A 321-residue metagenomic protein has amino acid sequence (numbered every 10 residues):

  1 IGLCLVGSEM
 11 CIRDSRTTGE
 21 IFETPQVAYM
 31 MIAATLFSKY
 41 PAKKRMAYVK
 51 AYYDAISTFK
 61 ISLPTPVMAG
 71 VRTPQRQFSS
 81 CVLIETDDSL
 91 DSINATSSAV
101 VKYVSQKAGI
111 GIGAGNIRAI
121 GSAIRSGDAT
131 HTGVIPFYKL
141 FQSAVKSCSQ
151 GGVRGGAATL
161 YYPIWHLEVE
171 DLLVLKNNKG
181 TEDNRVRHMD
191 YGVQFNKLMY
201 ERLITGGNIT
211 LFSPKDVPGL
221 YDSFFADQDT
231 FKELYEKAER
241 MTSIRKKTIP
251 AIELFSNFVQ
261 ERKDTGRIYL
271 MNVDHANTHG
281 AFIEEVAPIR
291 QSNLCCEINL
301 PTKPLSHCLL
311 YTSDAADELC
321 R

Functional and structural regions predicted by a protein language model:
I1-G7, I12, Y311-R321: Single conserved hydrophobic/aromatic residue that forms the stacking wall/gate of nucleotide- or nucleobase-binding
S8-E9, R13-F78, I84, K232 (+4 more regions): Acidic/polar, glycine-rich intrinsically disordered N-terminal extensions of enzymes
I12-S15, V186, I289, C320: Short, intrinsically disordered low-complexity segments
D14, S38, T58, S62 (+3 more regions): Conserved helix-loop functional segments at active or binding sites
S79-L309: Active-site cavity-forming subdomains of large catalytic enzyme subunits
